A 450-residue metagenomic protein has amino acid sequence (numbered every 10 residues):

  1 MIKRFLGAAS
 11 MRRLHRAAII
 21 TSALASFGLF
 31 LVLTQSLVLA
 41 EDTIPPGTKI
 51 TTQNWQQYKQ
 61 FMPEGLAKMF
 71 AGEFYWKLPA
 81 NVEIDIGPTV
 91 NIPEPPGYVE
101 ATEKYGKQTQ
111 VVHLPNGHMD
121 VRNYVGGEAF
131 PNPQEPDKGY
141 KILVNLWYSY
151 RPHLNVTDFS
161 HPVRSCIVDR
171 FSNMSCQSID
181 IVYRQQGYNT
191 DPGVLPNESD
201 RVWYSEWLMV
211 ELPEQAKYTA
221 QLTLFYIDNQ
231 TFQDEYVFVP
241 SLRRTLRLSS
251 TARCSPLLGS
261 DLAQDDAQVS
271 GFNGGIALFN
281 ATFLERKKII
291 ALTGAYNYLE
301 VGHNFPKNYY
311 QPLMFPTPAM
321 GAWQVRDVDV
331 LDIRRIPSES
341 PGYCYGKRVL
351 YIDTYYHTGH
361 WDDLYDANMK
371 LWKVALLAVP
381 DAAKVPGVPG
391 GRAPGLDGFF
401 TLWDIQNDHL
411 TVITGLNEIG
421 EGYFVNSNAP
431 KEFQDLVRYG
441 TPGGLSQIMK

Functional and structural regions predicted by a protein language model:
M1-I19: N-terminal secretory signal peptides that target proteins for export/translocation
T21-T34: Bacterial N-terminal signal peptides
E41-F130, L242, R253-N308, L313 (+4 more regions): Non-transmembrane domains of secretory- and envelope-associated proteins
E41-F232, V239: Solvent-exposed N-terminal domain segments of exported/luminal and surface proteins
R201-W207, Q233, Q324-D332, T358-D362: Short, hydrophobic/aromatic-rich segments at coil-to-beta transitions
Q215-A216, D228-N229, W323, S338-Y343 (+1 more regions): Short glycine/serine/proline-enriched coil/turn segments at secondary-structure junctions
K217-A220, T231-F232, Y343-K347, H360 (+2 more regions): Short, surface-exposed coil-to-beta transition loops
L331-D366: Feature captures eukaryotic membrane-trafficking machinery centered on endolysosomal pathways and lysosome-related
